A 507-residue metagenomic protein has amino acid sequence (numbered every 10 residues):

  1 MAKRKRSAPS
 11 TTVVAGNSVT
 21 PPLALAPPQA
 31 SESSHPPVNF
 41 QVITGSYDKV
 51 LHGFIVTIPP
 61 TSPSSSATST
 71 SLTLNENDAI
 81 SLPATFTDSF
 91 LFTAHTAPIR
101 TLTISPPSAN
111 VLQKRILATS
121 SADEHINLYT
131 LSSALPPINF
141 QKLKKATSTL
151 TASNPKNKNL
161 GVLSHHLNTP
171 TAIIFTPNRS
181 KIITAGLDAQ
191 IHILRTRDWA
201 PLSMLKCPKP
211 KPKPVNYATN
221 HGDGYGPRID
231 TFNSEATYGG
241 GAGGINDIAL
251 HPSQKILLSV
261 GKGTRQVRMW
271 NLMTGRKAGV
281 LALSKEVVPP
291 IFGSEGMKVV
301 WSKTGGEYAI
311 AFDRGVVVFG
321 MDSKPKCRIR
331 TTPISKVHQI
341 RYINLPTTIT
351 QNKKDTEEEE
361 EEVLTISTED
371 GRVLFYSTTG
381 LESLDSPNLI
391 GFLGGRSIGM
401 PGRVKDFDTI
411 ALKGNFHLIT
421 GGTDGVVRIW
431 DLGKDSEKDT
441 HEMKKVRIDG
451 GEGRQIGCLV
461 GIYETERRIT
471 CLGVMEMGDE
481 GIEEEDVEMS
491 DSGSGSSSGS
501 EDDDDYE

Functional and structural regions predicted by a protein language model:
S18-P22, P27-P28, I482-E507: Acidic, serine/threonine-rich intrinsically disordered low-complexity regions
S34-N39, L102-K114, L167, I173-S180 (+8 more regions): Loop/turn segments within WD40 beta-propeller blades
V38-F40, S46, S302-K303, E307-E483: Structured C-terminal portions of repeat-based eukaryotic scaffold domains
G45-D48, S120-D123, A185-D188, R195-T196 (+5 more regions): Conserved strand-to-loop turn within each blade of WD40 beta-propeller repeats
F54, I126-L131, I191-R195, V267-N271 (+3 more regions): WD40-repeat beta-propellers
T57, S132-A134, T196-W199, L272-G275 (+3 more regions): Short loop/turn segments that connect beta-strands within beta-propeller blades
F92-I99, L143-T171, K206-I245, L283-E295 (+5 more regions): WD40/WD-repeat beta-propeller blade N-cap
H192-P325: Solenoidal tandem-repeat scaffolds enriched in leucines and small polar residues
